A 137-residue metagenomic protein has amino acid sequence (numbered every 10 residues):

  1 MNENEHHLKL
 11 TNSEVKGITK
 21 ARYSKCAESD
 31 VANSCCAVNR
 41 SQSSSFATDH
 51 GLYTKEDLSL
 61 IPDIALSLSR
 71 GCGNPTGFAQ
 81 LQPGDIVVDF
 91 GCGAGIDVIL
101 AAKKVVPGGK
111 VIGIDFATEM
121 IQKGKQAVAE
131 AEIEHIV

Functional and structural regions predicted by a protein language model:
N2-D49: N-terminal auxiliary segments of SAM/dcSAM-dependent transferases
Y23, A79, V105: Residue-level signature of catalytic and energy-coupling elements of molecular machines, predominantly ATP/GTP-dependent
N33, N39-L81: Conserved SAM-binding loop and adjacent beta-strand
S67, N74, Q82-V137: Class I SAM-dependent methyltransferase SAM/SAH-binding core
